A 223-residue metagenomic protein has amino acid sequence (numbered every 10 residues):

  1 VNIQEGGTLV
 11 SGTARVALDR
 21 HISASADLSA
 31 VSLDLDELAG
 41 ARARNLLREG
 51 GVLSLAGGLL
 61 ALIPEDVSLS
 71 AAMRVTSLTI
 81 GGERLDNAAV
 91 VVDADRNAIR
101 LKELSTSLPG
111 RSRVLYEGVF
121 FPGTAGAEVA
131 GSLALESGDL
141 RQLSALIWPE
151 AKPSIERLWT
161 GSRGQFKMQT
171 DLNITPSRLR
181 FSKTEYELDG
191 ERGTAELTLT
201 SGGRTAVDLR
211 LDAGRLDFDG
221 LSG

Functional and structural regions predicted by a protein language model:
Q4, T8-R100, L104, S112-R180 (+1 more regions): Membrane-proximal interfacial segments on either side of biological membranes
P109: Structured beta-strand/turn binding interfaces of compact recognition modules in eukaryotic regulators
